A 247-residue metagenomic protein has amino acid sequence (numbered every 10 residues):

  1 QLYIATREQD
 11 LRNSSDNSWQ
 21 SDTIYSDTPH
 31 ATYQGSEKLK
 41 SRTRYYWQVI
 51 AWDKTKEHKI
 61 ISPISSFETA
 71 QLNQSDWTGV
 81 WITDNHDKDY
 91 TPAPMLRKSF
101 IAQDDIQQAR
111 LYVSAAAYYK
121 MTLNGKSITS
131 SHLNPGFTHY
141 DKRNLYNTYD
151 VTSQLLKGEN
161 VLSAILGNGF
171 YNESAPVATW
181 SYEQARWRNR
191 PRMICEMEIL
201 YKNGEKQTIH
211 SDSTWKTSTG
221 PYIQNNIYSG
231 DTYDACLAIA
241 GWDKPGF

Functional and structural regions predicted by a protein language model:
Q1-R44, I50, K54-I60, W77-W81: Recognizes extended acidic, P/S/T-rich segments that occur within or adjacent to Ig-like beta-sandwich modules
I4-T6, S26, G35, D84 (+3 more regions): Surface-exposed beta-strand edges and flanking loops
T43-Q48, D53-T55, E68-N73, D87 (+1 more regions): Accessory beta-strand-rich segments of carbohydrate-active enzymes
P63-S66: Terminal edge beta-strands and adjacent linker/stalk segments of extracellular immunoglobulin-superfamily beta-sandwich
V80-K88: Short, solvent-exposed loop/edge segments of extracellular or virion-exposed proteins
